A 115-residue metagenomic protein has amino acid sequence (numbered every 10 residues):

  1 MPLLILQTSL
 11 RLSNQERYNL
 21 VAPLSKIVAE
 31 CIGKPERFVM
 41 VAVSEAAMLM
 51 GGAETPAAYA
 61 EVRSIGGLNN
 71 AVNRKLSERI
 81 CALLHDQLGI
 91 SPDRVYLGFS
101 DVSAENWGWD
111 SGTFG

Functional and structural regions predicted by a protein language model:
M1-G115: Interaction-mediating elements
